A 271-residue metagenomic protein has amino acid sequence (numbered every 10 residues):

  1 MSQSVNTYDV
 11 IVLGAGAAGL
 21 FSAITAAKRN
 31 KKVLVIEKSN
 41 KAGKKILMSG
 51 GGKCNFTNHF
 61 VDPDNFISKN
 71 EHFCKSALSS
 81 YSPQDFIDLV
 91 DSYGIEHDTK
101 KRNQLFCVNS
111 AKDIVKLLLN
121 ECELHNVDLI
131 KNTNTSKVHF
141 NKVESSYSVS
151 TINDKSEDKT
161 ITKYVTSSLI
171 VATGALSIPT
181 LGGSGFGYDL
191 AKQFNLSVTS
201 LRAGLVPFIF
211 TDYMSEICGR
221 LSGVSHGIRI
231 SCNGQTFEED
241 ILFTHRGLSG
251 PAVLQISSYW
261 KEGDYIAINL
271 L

Functional and structural regions predicted by a protein language model:
N6-Y8, S156-S168, T236-E238: Core beta-strand elements of the Rossmann-like FAD/NAD(P) dinucleotide-binding domain in flavoenzyme oxidoreductases
Y8-V35: N-terminal Rossmann-like FAD-binding beta1-loop-alpha1 element of flavoenzymes
I11-L13, I36, T135, Y164-T180 (+2 more regions): Short hydrophobic core segments
K38-D128, T133: Conserved N-terminal/central alpha/beta ligand/cofactor-binding core
N40-A42, L47-M48, T57-P63, S197-S200 (+1 more regions): An anion/pyrophosphate-binding glycine-rich loop and adjacent beta-alpha core in soluble alpha-beta enzymes
K131-S145: A conserved short coil-to-beta-strand element within the FAD-binding core of flavoproteins
S168-M214: Glycine-rich loop(s) and the adjacent beta-strand/alpha-helix scaffold that form part
